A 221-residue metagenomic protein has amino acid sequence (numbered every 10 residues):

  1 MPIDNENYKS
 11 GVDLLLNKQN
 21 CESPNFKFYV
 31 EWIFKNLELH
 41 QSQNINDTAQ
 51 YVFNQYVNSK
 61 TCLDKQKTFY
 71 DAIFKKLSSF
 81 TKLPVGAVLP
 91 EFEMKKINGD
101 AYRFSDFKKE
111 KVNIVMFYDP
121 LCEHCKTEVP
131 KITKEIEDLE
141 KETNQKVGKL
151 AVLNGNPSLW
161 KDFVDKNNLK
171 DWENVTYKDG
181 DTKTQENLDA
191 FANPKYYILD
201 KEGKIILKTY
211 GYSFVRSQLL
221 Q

Functional and structural regions predicted by a protein language model:
M1-Y102: Oxidative protein folding and maturation machinery
V88, K111, F191-N193: Short, small/polar residue-rich loop motifs at catalytic or cofactor-binding pockets
Y102-R103, I206: Generic structural signal for well-ordered beta-strand positions
R103-T133, K149-V152: Short active-site neighborhood of thiol/selenol oxidoreductases, capturing the structured segment around
K126-K166, D181-T184: Structural microenvironment flanking redox-active thiols in thiol-disulfide oxidoreductases
L169, G180-L219: Thiol/disulfide oxidoreductase modules built on the thioredoxin-like
